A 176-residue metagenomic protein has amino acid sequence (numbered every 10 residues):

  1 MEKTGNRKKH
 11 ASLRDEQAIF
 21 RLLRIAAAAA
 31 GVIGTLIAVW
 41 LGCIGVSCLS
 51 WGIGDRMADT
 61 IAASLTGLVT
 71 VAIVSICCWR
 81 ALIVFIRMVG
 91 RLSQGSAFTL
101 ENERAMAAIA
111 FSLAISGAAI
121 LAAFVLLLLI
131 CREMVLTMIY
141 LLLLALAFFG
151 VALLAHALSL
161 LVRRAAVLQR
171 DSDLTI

Functional and structural regions predicted by a protein language model:
R14-V32: Alpha-helical transmembrane segments and their helix-start/interface "positive-inside/aromatic belt" motifs in integral
A38-I53: Membrane-helix interface motif
G54-I83: Membrane-helix boundary elements
A58-L68, V135-L146: Hydrophobic alpha-helical transmembrane segments
W79-T99: Membrane-helix interface/capping segments
G95-L113, Q169-I176: Membrane-helix boundary/juxtamembrane motif in polytopic membrane proteins
I115-V135: Alpha-helical transmembrane segments and their membrane-interface junctions in multi-pass membrane proteins
I139-R170: Alpha-helical transmembrane segments and their immediate juxtamembrane interface regions
